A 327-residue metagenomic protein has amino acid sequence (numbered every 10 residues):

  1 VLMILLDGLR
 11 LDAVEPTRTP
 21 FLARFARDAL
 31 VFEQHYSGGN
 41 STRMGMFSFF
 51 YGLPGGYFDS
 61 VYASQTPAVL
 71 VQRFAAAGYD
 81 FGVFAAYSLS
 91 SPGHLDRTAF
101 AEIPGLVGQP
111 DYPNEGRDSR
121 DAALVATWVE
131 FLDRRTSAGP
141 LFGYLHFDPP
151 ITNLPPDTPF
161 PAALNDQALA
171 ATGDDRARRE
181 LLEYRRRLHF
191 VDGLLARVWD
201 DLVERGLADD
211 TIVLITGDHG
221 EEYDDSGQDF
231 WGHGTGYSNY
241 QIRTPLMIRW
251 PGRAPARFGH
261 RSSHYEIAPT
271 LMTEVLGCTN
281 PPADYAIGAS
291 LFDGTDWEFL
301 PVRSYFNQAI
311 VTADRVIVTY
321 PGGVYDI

Functional and structural regions predicted by a protein language model:
M3-A168, G288-A289: Active-site-proximal alpha/beta segments of enzymes that process anionic O-linked groups
L5, Y36, V83-A85, F142-P149 (+6 more regions): Short beta-strand segments
G8-L11, N40, P54-G56, Y87-S90 (+7 more regions): Short, solvent-exposed loop/turn segments at secondary-structure junctions
D12, V125-T136, D166-T211: A long, amphipathic alpha-helix that forms part of the scaffold/cap immediately adjacent to metal-dependent active
G52, G108-D111, L169-E180, R249-R253: Short glycine/proline-rich turn/loop motifs
V61-A68, R178-V191, G232, G236-I242 (+2 more regions): A short beta-strand-to-alpha-helix junction
Q72, L89, E130, A196 (+2 more regions): Membrane-interface soluble catalytic domains
V203-G252: Histidine-centered active-site microenvironments of extracellular/periplasmic hydrolases and transferases
